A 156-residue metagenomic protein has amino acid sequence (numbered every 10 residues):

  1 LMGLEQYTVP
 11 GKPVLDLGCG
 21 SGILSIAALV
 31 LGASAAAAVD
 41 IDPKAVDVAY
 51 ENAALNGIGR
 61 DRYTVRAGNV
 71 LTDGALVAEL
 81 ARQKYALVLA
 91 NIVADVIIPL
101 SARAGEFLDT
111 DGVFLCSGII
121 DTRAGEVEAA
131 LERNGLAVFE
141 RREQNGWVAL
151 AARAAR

Functional and structural regions predicted by a protein language model:
L1-V70: Conserved SAM/SAH cofactor-binding pocket of Class I
D40-K44, I92, I119: Short beta->alpha hinge that forms the Motif I/post-I loop of the SAM-binding pocket
K44-V48, V96, R123: Conserved short alpha-helix immediately C-terminal to the canonical SAM/SAH-binding motif I of Rossmann-like
A75-L87: A short acidic, Gly/Pro-enriched loop at the edge of an enzyme's catalytic core that lines a small-molecule cofactor
A86-I98: A short SAM/SAH-binding and catalytic strip from SAM-dependent methyltransferases
I98-V113: A short glycine-rich, Lys/Arg-flanked "PGG" loop and its adjoining helix->strand segment in the class I
D111-A124: ADP-ribose/adenylate-binding Rossmann-like module
A137-R156: Core SAM-dependent methyltransferase catalytic element
